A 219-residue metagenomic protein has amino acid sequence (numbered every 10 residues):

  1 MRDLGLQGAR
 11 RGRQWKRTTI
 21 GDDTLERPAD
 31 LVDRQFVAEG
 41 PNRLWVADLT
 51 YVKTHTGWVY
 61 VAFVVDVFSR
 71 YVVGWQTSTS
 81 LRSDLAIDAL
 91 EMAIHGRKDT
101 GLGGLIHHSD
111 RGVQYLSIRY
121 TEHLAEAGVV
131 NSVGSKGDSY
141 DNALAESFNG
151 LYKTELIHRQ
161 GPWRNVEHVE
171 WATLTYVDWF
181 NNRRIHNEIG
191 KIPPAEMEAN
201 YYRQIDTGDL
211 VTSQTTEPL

Functional and structural regions predicted by a protein language model:
M1, V32, D48, V64 (+10 more regions): Mobile genetic element proteins and their domesticated derivatives, centered on retroelements and DNA transposons
M1-G40, P193-I205, T215: Basic, flexible linker segments flanking DNA-binding modules in nucleic acid-interacting mobile-element proteins
T18-D23, S109-R111, S117-Y120, V133-T154 (+2 more regions): RNase H-like two-metal-ion nuclease catalytic core shared by retroviral integrases and related mobile-element nucleases
R34, A38-V73, T79: An active-site-proximal beta-strand-loop segment
G57, Q76-T100, L116: Active-site beta-loop-alpha junctions of metal-dependent nucleic acid enzymes, especially the RNase H-like/DDE
S69-W75, N131-G134, H158-Q160: Short small-residue beta-strand/loop micro-motif enriched in glycine and branched aliphatics
G103-L105: Conserved helix-loop-beta element of the AMP-binding
A125-V129, L151-L219: C-terminal domain-tail junction helix/linker
